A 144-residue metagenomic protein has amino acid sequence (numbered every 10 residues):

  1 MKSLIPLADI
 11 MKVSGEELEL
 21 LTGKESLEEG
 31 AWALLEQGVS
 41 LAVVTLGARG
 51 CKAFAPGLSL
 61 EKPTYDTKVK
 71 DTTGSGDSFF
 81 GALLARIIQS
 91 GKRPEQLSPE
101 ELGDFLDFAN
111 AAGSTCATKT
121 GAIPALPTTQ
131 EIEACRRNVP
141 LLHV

Functional and structural regions predicted by a protein language model:
M1-W32, R49-G50: Conserved beta-alpha-beta core of the PfkB/ribokinase-like small-molecule kinase fold
G23-V144: Conserved phosphate-binding/catalytic region of the ribokinase-like
